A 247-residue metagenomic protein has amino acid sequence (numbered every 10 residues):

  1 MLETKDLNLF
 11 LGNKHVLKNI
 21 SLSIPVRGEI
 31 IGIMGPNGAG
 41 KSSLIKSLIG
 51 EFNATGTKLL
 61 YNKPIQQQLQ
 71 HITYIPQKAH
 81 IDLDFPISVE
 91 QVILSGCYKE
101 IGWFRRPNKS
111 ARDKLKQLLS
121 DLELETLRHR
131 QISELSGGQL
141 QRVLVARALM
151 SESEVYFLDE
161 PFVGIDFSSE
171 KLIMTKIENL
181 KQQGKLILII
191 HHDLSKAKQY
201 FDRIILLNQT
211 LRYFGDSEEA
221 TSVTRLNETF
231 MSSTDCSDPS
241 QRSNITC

Functional and structural regions predicted by a protein language model:
K109-L127: Conserved ABC ATPase "signature" region
Q131-L135, Q139: Conserved ABC ATPase signature
Y156-D159: Catalytic Walker B motif of ABC-type/P-loop ATPase nucleotide-binding domains
F167-S169: Helix N-cap at the start of a conserved alpha-helix in ABC-type nucleotide-binding domains
H191-H192: H-loop/switch region of ABC-family ATPase nucleotide-binding domains
I204-S217: H-loop (His-switch) and adjacent beta-strand-loop-beta switch element of ABC-type ATPase nucleotide-binding domains
E218-C247: ABC ATPase nucleotide-binding domains
